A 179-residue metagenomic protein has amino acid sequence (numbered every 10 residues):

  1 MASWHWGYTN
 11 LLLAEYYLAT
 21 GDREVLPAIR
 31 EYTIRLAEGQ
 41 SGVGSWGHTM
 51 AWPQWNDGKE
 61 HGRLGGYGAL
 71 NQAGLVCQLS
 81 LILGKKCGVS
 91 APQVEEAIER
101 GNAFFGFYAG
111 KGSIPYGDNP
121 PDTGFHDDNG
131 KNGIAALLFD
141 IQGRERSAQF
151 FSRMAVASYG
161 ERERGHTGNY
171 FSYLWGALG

Functional and structural regions predicted by a protein language model:
M1-I34, G39-A97, G106-Q149, R162-G179: An alpha-helical repeat/solenoid feature that recognizes helix-turn-helix modules
G58, M154-Y159: Flexible, solvent-exposed coil segments and beta strand-coil junctions, predominantly the extracellular/periplasmic
